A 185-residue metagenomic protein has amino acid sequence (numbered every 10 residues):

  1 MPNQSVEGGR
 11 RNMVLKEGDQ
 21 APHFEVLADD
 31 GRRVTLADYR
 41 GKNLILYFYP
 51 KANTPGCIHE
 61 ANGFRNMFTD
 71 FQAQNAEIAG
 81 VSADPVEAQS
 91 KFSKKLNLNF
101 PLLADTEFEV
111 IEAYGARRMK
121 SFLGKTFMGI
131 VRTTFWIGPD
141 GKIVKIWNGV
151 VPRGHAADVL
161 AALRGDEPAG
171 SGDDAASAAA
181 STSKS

Functional and structural regions predicted by a protein language model:
P2-S185: Chalcogenol-based redox active-site neighborhoods
